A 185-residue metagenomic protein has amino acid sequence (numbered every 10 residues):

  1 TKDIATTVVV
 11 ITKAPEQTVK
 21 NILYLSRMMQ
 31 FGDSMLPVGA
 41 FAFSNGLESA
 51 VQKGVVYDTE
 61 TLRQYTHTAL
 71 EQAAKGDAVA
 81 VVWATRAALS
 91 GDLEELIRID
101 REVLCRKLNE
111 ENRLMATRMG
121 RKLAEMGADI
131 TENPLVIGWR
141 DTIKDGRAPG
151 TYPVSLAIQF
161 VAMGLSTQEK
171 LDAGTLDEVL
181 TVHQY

Functional and structural regions predicted by a protein language model:
T1-S26: Charged, compositionally biased N-terminal leader segments and the immediate start of the first structured element
L23, M28-L93: Glycine/small-residue-rich interface belts in oligomeric ring/scaffold proteins and their assembly partners
S26-L36, T66-E71, C105-N112, R140-G146 (+1 more regions): A short glycine/serine-rich beta->alpha loop
A40, V56, K75, E110-R113 (+3 more regions): Electropositive phosphate-/nucleotide-binding environments in soluble metabolic enzymes
F41-N45, R121, P153-V154, Y185: A generic alpha-helix surface/boundary motif
A50-E60, I130-I137, A162-K170: Inter-helical turn/loop segments and adjacent helix faces that build the functional surface of alpha-helical bundle
V79, W83, S90-M163: Internal, conserved structured core segments that host functional sites
T175-Y185: C-terminal auxiliary extensions adjacent to catalytic cores
